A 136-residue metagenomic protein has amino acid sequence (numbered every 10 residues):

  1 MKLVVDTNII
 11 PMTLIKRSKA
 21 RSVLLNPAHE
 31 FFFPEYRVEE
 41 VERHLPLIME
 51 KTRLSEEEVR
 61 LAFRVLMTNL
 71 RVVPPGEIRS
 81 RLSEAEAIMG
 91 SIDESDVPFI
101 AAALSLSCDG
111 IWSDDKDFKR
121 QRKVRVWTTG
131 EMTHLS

Functional and structural regions predicted by a protein language model:
M1-E35: Short, well-structured N-terminal submotif of metal-dependent ribonuclease cores
I10, R37, F99, D117-F118: Alpha-helix capping/helix-boundary segments
N26-A28, E35-E86: PIN-domain endoribonuclease scaffold, especially VapC-family toxins
P34, L104-S136: Acidic, PIN/NYN-like endoribonuclease modules and their adjacent C-terminal/linker elements
A62-P75, S80-R81, S91, K119-T129 (+1 more regions): Internal alpha/beta domain cores that form substrate/cofactor-binding pockets in large enzymes and binding proteins
R71-G110: Active-site neighborhoods of divalent-metal-dependent phosphate/nucleic-acid chemistry enzymes
